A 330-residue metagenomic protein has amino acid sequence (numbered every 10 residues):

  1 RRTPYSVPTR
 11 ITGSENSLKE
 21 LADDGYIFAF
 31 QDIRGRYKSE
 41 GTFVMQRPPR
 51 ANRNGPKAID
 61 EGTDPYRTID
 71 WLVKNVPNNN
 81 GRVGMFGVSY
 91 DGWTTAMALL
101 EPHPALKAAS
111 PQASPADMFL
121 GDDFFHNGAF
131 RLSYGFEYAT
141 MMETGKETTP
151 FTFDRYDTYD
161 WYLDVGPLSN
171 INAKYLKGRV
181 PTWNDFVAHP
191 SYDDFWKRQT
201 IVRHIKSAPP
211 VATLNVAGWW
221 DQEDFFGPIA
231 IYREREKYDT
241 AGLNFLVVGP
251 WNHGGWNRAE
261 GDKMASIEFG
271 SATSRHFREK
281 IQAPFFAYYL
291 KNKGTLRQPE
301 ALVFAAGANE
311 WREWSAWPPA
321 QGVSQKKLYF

Functional and structural regions predicted by a protein language model:
R1-K74, F124, F130, A259-F269: Cap/lid segment of the alpha/beta-hydrolase catalytic domain
P4, I11-E15, D23, M45-G62 (+1 more regions): Accessory cap/linker subdomain of secreted extracellular hydrolases
S6, F30, S39, N54 (+5 more regions): Catalytic cores of eukaryotic secretory-pathway lumenal/extracellular enzymes that build and remodel glycoconjugates
D24-F28, N79-V83, P104-A108, P209-A212 (+1 more regions): Loop/turn elements at helix/coil->beta-strand transitions in domains of secreted/extracellular proteins
Y66, A96-L100, I229: Short, hydrophobic alpha-helix immediately C-terminal to the catalytic nucleophile
V76-Y90: Alpha/beta-hydrolase fold nucleophile elbow
P104, E147, P181-D185, P190-I201 (+3 more regions): Alpha/beta-hydrolase-fold serine-hydrolase catalytic core, especially in secreted/extracellular enzymes
